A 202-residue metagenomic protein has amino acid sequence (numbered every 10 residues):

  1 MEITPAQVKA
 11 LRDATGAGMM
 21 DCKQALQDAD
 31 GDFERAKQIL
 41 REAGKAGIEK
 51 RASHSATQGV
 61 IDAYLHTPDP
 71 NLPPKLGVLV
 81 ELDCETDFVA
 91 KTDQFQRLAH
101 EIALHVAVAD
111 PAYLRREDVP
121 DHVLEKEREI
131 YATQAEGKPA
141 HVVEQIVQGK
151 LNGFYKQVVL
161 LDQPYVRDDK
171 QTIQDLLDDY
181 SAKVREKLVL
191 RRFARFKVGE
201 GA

Functional and structural regions predicted by a protein language model:
M1-A202: N-terminal assembly/interaction segments in proteins that build large macromolecular machines
